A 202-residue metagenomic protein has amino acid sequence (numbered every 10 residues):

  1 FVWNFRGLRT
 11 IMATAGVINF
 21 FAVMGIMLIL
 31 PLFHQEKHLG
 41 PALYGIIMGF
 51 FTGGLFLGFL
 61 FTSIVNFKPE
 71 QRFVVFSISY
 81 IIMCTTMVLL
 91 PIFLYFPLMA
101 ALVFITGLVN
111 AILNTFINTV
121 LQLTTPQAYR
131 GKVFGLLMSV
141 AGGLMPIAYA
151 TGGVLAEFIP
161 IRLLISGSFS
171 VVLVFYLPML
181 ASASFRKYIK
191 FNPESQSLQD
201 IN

Functional and structural regions predicted by a protein language model:
W3, I11, V17, M27-N202: C-terminal transmembrane bundle of multi-pass solute transporters/carriers
V23: Internal catalytic or translocation cores that form aromatic/hydrophobic pockets or channels for amphipathic metabolites
